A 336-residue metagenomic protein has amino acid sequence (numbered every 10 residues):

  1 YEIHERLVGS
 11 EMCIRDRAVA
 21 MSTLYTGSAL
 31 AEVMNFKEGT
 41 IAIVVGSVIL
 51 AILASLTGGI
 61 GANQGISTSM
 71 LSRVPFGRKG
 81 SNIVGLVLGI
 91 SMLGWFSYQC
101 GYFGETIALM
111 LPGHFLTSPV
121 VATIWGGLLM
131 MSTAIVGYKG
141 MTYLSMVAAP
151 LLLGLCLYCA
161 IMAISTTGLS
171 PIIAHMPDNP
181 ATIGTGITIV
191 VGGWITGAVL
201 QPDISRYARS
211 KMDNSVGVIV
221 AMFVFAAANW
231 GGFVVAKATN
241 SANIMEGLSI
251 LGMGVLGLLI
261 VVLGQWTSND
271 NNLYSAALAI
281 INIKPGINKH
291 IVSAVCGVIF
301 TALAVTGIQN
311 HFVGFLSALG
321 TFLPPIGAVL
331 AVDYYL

Functional and structural regions predicted by a protein language model:
Y1-G9, I14: Single conserved hydrophobic/aromatic residue that forms the stacking wall/gate of nucleotide- or nucleobase-binding
M21-S22, V45-L53, L88-Q99, L129 (+4 more regions): Selective recognition of specific alpha-helical transmembrane segments in multi-pass small-molecule
A29-G58, G80-N82, M222: Extracellular loop-to-transmembrane helix junctions
A29-V33, G58-G59, E105-G113, G126-A148 (+3 more regions): Membrane-water interface regions at transmembrane-helix termini and the short interhelical loops of multi-pass membrane
V44-P75, G85-S91: Juxtamembrane transmembrane-helix boundary signature
S81-F115, W266-N282: Hydrophobic transmembrane alpha-helices that form the core helical bundles of multi-pass secondary transporters
V121, W125-G126, M130-A163, P177 (+2 more regions): Membrane-interface loop-to-helix entry segments
A134, P150-M176, I183-G186, V190-W194 (+2 more regions): Hydrophobic alpha-helical segments and their helix-loop junctions in multi-pass secondary transporters
